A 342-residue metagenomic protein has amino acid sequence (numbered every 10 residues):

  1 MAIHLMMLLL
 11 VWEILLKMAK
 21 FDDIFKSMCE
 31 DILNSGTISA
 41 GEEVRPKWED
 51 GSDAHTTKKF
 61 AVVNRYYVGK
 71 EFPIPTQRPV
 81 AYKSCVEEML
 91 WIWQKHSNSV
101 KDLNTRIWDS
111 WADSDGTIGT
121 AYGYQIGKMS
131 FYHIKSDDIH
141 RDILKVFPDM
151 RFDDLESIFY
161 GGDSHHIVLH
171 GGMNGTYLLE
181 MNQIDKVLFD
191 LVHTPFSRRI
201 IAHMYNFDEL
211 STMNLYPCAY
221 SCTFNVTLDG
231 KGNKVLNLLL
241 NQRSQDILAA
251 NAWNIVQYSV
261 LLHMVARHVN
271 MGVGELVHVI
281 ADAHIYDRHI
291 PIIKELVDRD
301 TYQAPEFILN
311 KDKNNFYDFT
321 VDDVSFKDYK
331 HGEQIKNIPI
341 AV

Functional and structural regions predicted by a protein language model:
L8: Glycine- and charge-rich intrinsically disordered segments
L16-V342: Terminal, non-catalytic protein-protein interaction segments that mediate quaternary/complex assembly
